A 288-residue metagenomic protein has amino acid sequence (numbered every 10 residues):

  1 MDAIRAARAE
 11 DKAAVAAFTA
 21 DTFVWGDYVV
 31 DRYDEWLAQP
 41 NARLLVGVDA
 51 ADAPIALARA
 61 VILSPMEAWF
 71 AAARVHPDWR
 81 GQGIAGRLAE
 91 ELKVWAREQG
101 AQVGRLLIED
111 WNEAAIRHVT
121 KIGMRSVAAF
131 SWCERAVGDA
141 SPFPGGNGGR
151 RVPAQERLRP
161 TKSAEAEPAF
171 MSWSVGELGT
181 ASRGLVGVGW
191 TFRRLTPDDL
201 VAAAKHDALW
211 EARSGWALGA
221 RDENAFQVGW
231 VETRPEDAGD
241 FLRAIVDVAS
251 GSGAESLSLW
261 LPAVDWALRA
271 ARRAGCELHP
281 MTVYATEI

Functional and structural regions predicted by a protein language model:
M1-D31, V48, F130-C133, D139-R194: Short amphipathic alpha-helix that is part of the acyltransferase structural core
E35-V46, A56, L195-G215, N224-Q227: A short helix-loop-beta-strand connector motif used in the catalytic cores of GNAT acetyltransferases and, in some
V46, A53-V61, W69-R74, A212-R221: Conserved beta-strand in the GNAT
V61-F70, R80, G219-G229, L278-M281: A conserved beta-turn-beta hairpin within the catalytic core of GNAT-like acetyltransferases that forms part
I62, L107-E109, R125-D139, E277-I288: Conserved catalytic-core motifs of GNAT/GCN5-like acyltransferases
V75, G81-E98, R117, K121 (+1 more regions): Conserved acetyl-CoA-binding loop-helix of GNAT-fold acetyltransferases
A96-W111, H118, F130, S252-P262: Conserved GNAT acetyl-CoA-binding A-motif
H118-T120, M124, R269-R272: Conserved active-site tyrosine of GNAT-family acetyltransferases
